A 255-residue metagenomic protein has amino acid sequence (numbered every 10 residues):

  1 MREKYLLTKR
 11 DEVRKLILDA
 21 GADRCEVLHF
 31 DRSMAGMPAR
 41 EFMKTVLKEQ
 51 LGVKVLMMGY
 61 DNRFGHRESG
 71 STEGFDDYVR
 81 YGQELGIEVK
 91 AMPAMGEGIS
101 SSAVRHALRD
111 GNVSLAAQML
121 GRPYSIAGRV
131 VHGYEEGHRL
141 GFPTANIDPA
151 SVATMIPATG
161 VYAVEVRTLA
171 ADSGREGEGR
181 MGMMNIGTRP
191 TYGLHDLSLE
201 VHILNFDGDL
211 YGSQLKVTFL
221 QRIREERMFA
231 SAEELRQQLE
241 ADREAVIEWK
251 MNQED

Functional and structural regions predicted by a protein language model:
M1-E49: Core alpha/beta nucleotide-donor-binding catalytic domains of modification enzymes
M1-K4, S101, N185: Short intrinsically disordered, low-complexity coil segments enriched in acidic
R14, L18, D76-V79, Q83 (+1 more regions): Class I S-adenosyl-L-methionine
H29, P93-M95, Q221: Residues at the C-termini of beta-strands that transition into short coil/loop
S33-P143, M228-E240: Classical nucleotidyltransferase
G133-D255: Phosphate/ribose-recognition catalytic cores of enzymes acting on nucleotide-derived substrates
